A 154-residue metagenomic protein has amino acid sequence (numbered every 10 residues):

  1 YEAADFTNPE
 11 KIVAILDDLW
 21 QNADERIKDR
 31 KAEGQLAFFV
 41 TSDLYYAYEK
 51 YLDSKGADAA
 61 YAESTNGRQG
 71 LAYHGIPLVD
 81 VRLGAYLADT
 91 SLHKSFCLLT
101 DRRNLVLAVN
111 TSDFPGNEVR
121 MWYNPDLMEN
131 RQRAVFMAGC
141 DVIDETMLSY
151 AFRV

Functional and structural regions predicted by a protein language model:
Y1, E25-T41: Extended amphipathic alpha-helical segments with heptad-repeat/coiled-coil character used for oligomerization, fusion
Y1-Q21, Y46-V154: Sequence/fold signature of self-assembling virion shell proteins
